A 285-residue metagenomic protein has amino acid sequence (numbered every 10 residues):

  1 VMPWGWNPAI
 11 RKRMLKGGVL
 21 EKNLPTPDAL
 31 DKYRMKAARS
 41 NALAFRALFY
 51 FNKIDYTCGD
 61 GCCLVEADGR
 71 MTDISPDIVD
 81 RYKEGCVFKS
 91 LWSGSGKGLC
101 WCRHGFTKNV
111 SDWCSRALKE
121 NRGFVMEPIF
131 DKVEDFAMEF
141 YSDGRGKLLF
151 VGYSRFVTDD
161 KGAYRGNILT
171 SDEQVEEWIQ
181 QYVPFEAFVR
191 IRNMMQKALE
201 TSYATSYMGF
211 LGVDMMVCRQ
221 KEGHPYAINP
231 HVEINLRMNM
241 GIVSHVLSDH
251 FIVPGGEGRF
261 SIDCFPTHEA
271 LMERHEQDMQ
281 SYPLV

Functional and structural regions predicted by a protein language model:
V1-P76, S93-G94: Conserved N-proximal alpha/beta basic substrate-recognition cap immediately N-terminal to, or forming the N-lobe
R11-G17, K97-C100, F136-A137, E222-A227 (+1 more regions): A short acidic (Asp/Glu
L64-V65, V79-W101, K119-K132, V213 (+1 more regions): ATP-grasp fold ATP-binding core
D73-E84, A117, Y203, M215-A227: A short acidic-Thr-Gly-centered motif at the start of a beta-strand
G85-S111, A137, D160-I179: Glycine-rich phosphate-binding loop of ATP-grasp-fold ATP-dependent ligases
V110-R165, M216-H231, N235, N239: Phosphate-binding site of ATP-dependent enzymes
F140-K197, N235-D263: ATP-dependent carboxylate/phosphate-activation module, predominantly the ATP-grasp catalytic core and closely related
Y164-Y226, F265-L284: A long amphipathic alpha-helix within ATP-dependent nucleotide-binding catalytic cores
